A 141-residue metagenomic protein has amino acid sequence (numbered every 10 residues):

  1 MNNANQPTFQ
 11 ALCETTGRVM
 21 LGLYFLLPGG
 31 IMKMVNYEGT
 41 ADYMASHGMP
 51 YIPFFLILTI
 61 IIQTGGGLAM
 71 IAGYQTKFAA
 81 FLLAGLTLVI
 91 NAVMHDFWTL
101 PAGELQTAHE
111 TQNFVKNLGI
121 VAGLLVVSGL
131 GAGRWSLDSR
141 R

Functional and structural regions predicted by a protein language model:
M1-V35, P53-I61, G65, A72-R141: Extended, low-polarity transmembrane helix blocks
M34-P50: Membrane-interface interhelical connector segments
